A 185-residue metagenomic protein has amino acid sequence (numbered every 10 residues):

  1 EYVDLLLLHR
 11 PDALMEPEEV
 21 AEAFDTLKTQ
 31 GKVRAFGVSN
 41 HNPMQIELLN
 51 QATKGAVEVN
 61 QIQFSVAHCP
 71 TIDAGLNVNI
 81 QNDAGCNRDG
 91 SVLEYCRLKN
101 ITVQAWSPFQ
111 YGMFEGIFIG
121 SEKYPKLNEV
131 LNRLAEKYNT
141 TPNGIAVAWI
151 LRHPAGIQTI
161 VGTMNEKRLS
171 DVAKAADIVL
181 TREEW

Functional and structural regions predicted by a protein language model:
E1: Phosphate/pyrophosphate-binding loops at sites that engage ATP/ADP/AMP, CoA/4′-phosphopantetheine, polyphosphate
L5-L6, G37: Acidic/hydrophobic-patterned starts of short beta strands in beta-sheet-rich repeat architectures
P11-W185: Beta/alpha (TIM)-barrel catalytic core signal, keyed to glycine-rich beta->alpha loops juxtaposed to Asp/Glu that bind
